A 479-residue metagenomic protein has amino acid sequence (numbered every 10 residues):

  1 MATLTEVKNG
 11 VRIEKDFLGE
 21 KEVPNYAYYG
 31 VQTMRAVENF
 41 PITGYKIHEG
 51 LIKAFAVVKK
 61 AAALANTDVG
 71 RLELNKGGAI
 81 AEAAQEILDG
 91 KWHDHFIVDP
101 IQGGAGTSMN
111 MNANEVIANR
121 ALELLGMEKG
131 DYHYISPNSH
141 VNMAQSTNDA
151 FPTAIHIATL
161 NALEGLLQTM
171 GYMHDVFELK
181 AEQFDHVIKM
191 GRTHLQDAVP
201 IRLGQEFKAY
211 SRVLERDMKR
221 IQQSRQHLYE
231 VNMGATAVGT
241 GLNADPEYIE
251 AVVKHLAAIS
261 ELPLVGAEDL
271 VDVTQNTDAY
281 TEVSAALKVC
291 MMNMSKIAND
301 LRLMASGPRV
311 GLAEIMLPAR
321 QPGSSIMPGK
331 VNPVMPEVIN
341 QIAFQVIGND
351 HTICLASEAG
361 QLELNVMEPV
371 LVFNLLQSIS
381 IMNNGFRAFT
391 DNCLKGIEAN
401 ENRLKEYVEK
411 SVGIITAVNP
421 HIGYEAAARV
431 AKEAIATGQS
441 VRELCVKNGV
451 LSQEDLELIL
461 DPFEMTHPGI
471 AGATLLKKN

Functional and structural regions predicted by a protein language model:
M1-N479: Conserved, well-structured ligand/cofactor-binding cores
